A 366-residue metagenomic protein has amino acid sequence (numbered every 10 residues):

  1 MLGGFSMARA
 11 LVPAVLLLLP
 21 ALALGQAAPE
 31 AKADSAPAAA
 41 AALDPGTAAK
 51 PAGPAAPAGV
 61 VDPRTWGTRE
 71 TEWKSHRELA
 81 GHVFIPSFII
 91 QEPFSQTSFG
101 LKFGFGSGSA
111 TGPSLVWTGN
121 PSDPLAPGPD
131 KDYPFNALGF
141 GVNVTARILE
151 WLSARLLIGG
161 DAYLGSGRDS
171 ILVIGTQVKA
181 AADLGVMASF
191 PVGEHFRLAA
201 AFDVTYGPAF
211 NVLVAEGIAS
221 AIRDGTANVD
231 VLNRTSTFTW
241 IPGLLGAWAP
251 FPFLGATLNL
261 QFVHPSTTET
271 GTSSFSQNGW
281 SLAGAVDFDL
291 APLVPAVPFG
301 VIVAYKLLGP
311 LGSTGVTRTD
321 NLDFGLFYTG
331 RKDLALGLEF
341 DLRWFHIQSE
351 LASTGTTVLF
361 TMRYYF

Functional and structural regions predicted by a protein language model:
M1-A8: N-terminal secretory signal peptides that target proteins for export/translocation
A8-L16: Sec-dependent signal peptide recognition, specifically the positively charged N-region followed immediately by
P20-L22: N-terminal signal peptide c-region/cleavage motif recognized by signal peptidases
P29-A33, P37-F251, A256-P265, S273-Y328 (+3 more regions): Transmembrane beta-barrel domains of Gram-negative outer membranes and organellar outer membranes
